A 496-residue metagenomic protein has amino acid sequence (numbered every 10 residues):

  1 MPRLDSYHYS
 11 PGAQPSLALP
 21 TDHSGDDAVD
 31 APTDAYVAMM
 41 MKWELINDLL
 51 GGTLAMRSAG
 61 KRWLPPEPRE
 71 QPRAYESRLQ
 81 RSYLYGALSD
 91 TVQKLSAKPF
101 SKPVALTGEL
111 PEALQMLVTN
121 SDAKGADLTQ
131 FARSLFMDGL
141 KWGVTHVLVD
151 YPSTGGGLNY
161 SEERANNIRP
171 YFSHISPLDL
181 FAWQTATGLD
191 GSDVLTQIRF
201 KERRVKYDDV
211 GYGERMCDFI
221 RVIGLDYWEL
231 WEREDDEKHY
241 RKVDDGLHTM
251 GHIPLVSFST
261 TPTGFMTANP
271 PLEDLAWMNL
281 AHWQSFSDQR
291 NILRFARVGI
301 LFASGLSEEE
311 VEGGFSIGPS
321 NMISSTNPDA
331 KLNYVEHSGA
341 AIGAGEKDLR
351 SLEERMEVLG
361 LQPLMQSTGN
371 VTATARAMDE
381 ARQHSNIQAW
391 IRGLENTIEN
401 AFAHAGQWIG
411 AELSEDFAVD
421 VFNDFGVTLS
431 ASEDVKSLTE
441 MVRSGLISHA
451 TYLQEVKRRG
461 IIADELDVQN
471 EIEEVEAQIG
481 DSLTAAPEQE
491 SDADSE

Functional and structural regions predicted by a protein language model:
M1-F172, L178, S482-E496: Extended, helix-rich architectural segments
P72, E76, Q80, N120 (+6 more regions): Conserved aromatic-histidine-acidic binding/catalytic patches
D127, F131, G139, D274 (+3 more regions): Short amphipathic alpha-helical segments
L140-P262: Extended, regular secondary-structure scaffolds
E234-D244, P328, T484-E496: Intrinsically disordered, low-complexity linkers and terminal tails enriched in Pro/Gly and often acidic or mixed-charge
H239-A375: Extended, charged amphipathic alpha-helical segments
P319-I323, A344, S351-E496: C-terminal helix-loop subdomains that flank or include functional centers
